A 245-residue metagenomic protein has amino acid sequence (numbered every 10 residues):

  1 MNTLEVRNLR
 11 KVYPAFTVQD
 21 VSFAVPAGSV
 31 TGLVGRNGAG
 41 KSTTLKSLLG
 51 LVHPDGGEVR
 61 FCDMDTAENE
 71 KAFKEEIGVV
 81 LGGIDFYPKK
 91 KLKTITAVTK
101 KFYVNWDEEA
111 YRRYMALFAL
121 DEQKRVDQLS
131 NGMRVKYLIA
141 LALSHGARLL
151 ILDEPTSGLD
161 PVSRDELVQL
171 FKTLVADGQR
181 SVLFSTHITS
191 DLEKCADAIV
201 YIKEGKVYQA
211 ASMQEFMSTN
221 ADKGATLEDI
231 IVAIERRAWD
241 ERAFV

Functional and structural regions predicted by a protein language model:
V6-L9, F16-P26, G57: Conserved beta-strand
V34-R36: The feature captures the beta-strand-to-loop junction immediately N-terminal to the Walker
L49: Helix-to-loop junction immediately C-terminal to a conserved catalytic motif
G57-E68, A72-F73: Conserved ABC transporter NBD signature motif
L81-Y137: ABC-family P-loop ATPase nucleotide-binding domains
L150-E154: Catalytic Walker B motif of ABC-type/P-loop ATPase nucleotide-binding domains
D165-D177: Helical segment within the ABC ATPase nucleotide-binding domain
